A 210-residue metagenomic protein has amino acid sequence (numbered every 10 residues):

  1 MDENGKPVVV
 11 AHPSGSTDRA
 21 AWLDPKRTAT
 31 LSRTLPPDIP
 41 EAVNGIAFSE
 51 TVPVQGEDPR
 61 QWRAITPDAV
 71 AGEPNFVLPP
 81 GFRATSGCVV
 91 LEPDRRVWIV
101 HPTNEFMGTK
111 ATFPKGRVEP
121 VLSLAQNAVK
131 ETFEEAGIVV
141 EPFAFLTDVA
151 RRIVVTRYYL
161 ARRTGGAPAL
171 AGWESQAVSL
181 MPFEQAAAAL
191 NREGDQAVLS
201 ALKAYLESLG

Functional and structural regions predicted by a protein language model:
M1-D58: N-terminal leader/capping segments at the start of a protein or of a new domain
I39-G87: Acidic, metal-coordinating catalytic segment for phosphate/diphosphate chemistry, firing primarily on the Nudix
G81-S86, G108, F113, V154: Short connector loops at helix/strand junctions that flank enzyme active sites, especially segments positioning acidic
G87, R96, A177: Conserved beta-strand and immediately adjacent loop positions that scaffold enzyme active sites
V90-E92, R162-R163: Residue-level signal for short segments within beta-strands and strand-turn junctions of well-structured beta-sheet
E92-K130: Conserved Nudix-box catalytic region and its N-terminal flanking loop in Nudix hydrolases and closely related
G116-Y205, L209: Unchanged
